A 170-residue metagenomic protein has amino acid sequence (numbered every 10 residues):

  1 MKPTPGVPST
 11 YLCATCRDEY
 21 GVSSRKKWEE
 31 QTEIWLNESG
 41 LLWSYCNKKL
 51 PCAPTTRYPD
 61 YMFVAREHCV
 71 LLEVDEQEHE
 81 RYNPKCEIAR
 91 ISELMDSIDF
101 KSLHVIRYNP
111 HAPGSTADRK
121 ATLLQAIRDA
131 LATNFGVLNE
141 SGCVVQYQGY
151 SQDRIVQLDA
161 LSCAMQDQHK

Functional and structural regions predicted by a protein language model:
M1-K170: Nucleic-acid endo/exonuclease domains
